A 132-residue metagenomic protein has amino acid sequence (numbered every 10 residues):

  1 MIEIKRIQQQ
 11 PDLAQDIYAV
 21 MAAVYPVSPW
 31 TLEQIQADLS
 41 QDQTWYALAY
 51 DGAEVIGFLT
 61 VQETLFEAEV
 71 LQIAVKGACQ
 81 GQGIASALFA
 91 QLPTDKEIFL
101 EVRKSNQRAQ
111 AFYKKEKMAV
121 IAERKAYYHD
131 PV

Functional and structural regions predicted by a protein language model:
I2, R6-A78, S86-Q91: Acetyl-CoA-dependent GNAT
Y25, D42-Q43, K96, K117 (+1 more regions): Structural motif
Y25, F58, C79, F112 (+2 more regions): Conserved hydrophobic/aromatic "anchor" residues that stabilize well-ordered secondary structure elements
F66-E69, A109-Y113, V120, K125: Conserved N-terminal glycine/acidic-rich loop preference
E67, E97-F99: Structural preference for beta-strand elements that scaffold enzyme active sites
V75, G81-T94, Q107-K115: Conserved acetyl-CoA-binding loop-helix of GNAT-fold acetyltransferases
F99-R103, A119-V132: Conserved catalytic-core motifs of GNAT/GCN5-like acyltransferases
